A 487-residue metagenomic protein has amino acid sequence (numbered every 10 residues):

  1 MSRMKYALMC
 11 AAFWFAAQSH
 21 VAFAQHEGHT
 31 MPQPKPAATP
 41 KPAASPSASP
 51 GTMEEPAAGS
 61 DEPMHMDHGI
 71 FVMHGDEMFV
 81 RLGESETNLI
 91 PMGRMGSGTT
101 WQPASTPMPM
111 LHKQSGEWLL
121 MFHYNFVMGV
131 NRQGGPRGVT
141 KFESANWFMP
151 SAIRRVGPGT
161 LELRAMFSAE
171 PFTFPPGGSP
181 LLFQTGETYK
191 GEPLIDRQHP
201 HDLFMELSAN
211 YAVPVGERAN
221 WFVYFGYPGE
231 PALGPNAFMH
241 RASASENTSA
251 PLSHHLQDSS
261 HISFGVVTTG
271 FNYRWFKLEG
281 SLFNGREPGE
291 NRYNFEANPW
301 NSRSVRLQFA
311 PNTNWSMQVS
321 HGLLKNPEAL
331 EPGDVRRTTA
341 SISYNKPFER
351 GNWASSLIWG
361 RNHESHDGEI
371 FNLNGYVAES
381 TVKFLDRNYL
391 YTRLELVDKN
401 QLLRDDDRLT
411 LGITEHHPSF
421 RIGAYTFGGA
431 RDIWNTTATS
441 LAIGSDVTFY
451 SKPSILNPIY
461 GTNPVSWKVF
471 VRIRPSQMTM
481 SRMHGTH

Functional and structural regions predicted by a protein language model:
F23-H123, G138-V139, S151-G157, R164 (+1 more regions): N-terminal periplasmic/intermembrane-space "pro-region" immediately following the signal or transit peptide
M110-L111, Y124-F126, F148-R154, L207-V213 (+8 more regions): Residues on the lipid-exposed face of transmembrane beta-strands in outer-membrane beta-barrel proteins
W118, T140-F148, H201-L207, H261-V267 (+6 more regions): Residues that define the transmembrane beta-barrel architecture of outer-membrane proteins
L120, G157-E162, E217-W221, W275-E279 (+5 more regions): Repeated loop/turn-to-beta-strand initiation elements of outer-membrane beta-barrel proteins
F122, F126-V130, L163-A169, V223-Y227 (+6 more regions): Transmembrane beta-barrel strands of outer-membrane/channel proteins
F174-Q308: Surface-exposed coil loops of outer-membrane beta-barrel proteins
Y273-S281, N298, Q308-T414, Y425: Detector for outer-membrane/organellar transmembrane beta-barrel domains, recognizing the amphipathic beta-strand
F427, G461-H487: Outer-membrane beta-barrel "beta-signal"
